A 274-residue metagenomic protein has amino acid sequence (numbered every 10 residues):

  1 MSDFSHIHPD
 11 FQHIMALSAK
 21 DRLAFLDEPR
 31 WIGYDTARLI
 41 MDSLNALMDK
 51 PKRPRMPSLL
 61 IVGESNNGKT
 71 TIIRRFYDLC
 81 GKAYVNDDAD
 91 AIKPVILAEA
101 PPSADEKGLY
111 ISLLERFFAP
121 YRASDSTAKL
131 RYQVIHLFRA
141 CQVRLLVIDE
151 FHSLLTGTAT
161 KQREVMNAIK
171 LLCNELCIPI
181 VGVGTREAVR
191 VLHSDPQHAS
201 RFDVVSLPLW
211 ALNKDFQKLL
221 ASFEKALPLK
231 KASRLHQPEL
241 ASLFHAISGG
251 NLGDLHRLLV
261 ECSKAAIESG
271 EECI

Functional and structural regions predicted by a protein language model:
M1-A16, G33, N66, L212-K214 (+1 more regions): C-terminal alpha-helical "lid" subdomain
M1-P57: A short, basic N-terminal segment
R53-R75: Walker A/P-loop nucleotide-binding motif
D78-A89, A119-P120: Post-Walker A helix-loop "phosphate-sensing" segment adjacent to the P-loop in P-loop NTPases
V95-I96, P101-R122: Conserved NTP-binding/hydrolysis module of P-loop NTPases
F118-A140: Central P-loop NTPase core of STAND/AAA+ ATPases
L137-K161: Conserved P-loop NTPase "ATPase switch" module shared by AAA+ and STAND
L155, V165-L235, E239: The catalytic "switch" region of P-loop NTPases
